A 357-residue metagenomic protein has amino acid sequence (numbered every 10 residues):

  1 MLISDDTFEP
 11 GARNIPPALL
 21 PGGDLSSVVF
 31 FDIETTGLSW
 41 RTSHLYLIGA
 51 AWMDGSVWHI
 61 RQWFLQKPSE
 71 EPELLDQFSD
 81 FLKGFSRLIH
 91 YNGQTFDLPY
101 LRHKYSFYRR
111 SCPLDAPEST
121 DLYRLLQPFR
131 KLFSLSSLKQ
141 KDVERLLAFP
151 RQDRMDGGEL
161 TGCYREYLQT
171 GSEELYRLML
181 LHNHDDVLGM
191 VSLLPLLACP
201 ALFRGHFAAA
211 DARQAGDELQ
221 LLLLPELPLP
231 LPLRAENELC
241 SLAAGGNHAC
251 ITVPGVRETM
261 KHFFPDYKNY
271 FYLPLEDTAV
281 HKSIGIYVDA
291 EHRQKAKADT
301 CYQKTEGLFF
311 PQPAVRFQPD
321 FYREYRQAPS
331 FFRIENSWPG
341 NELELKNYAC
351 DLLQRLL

Functional and structural regions predicted by a protein language model:
M1-F31, T36-S43, M53-L357: DEDD superfamily 3′-5′ metal-dependent exonuclease/proofreading module
I48-A50: Short beta-strand scaffold segments in enzyme catalytic cores
